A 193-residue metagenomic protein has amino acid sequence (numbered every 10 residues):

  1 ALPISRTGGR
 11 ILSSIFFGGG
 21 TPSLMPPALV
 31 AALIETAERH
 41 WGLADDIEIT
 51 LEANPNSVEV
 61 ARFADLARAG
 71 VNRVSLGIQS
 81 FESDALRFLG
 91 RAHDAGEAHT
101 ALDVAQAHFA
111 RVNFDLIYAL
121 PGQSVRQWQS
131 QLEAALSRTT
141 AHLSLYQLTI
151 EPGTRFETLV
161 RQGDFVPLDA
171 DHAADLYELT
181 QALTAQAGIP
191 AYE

Functional and structural regions predicted by a protein language model:
A1-S5, R10-E193: C-terminal scaffold of the Radical SAM
